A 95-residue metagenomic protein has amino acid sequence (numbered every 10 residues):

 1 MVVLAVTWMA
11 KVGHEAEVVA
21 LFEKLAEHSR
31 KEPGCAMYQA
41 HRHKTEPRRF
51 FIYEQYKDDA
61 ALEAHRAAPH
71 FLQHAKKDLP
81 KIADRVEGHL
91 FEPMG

Functional and structural regions predicted by a protein language model:
V2-M9, Q39-R66: Short, well-ordered beta-strand segments in beta-rich or mixed alpha/beta enzyme and ligand-binding folds
V3, E23, K31, A64 (+2 more regions): A beta-strand edge to alpha-helix "cap/lid" segment located at domain peripheries
L4, G34-A36, D84: A generic structural signal for short beta-strands and their flanking turns/coil linkers
W8-M9, G13, L21, S29-E32 (+4 more regions): Short alpha-helical scaffold segments that flank and stabilize functional sites
G13, Y56-K57, M94: Short loop segments at secondary-structure junctions
H14-M37, H70-D78: Short amphipathic alpha-helical segments
Q39-R48, H74-G95: Glycine-rich beta-strand-turn "strand-cap" elements at beta-sheet edges
